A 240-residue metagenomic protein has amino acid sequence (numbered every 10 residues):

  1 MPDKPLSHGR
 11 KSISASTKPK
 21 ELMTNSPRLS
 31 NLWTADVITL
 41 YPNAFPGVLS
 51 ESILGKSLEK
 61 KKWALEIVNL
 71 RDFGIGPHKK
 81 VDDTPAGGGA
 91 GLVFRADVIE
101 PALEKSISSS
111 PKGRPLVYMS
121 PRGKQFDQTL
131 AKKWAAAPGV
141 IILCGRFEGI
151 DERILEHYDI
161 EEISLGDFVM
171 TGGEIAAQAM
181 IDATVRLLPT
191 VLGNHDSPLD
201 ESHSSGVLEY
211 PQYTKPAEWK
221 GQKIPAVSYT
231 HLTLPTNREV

Functional and structural regions predicted by a protein language model:
P2-I107, R238: N-terminal nucleotide/polyanion-binding subdomain common to many enzyme families
D36-I38, E66-V68, P115-V117, V140-I141 (+1 more regions): Hydrophobic/aromatic beta-strand patches that form the interior of the parallel beta-sheet core in alpha/beta enzyme
S52-S57, K132-A136, H157-Y158: Short, solvent-exposed amphipathic alpha-helical segments in soluble enzyme and RNA/protein-processing domains
G89, G145, L232: Conserved RecA-like P-loop NTPase ATPase core
R95-R146, D151: S-adenosyl-L-methionine/SAH cofactor-binding core of RNA-modifying enzymes
I150, I154-E201: Structured adenosyl-cofactor binding patch, chiefly the S-adenosyl-L-methionine
L187-I224: Internal, active-site/partner-interface "lid" segment
T230-T236: Conserved small/polar residues in nucleotide/adenosyl-binding loops
